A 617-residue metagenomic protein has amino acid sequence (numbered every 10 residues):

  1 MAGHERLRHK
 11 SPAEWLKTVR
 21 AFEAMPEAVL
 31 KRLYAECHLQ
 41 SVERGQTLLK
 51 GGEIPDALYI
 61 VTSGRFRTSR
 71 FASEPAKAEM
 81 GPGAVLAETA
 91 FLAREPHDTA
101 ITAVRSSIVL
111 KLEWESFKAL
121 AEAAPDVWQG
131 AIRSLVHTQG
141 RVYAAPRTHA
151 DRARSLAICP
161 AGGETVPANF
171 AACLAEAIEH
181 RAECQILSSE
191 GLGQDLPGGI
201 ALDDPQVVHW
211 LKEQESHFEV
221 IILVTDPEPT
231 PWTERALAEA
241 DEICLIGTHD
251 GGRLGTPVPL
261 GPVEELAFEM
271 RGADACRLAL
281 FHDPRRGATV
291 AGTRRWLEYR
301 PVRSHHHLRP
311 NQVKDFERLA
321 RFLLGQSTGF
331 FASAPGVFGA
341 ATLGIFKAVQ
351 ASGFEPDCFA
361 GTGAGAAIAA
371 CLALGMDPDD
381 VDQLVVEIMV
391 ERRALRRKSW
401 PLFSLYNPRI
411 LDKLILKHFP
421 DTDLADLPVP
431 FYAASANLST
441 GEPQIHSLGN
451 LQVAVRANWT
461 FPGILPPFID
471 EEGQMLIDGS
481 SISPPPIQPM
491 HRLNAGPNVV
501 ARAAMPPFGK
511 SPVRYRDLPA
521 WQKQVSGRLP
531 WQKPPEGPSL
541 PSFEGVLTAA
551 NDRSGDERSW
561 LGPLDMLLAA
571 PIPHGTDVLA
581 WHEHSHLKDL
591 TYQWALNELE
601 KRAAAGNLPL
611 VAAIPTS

Functional and structural regions predicted by a protein language model:
M1-A168, H180, G252: Cytosolic regulatory regions built on CNB/CRP/Popeye-like sensor folds
Q40-V42, M80, L112, L187 (+3 more regions): Hydrophobic residues at beta-strand termini and immediately following loops that shape nucleotide-binding pockets
G51-A57, A161-P167, A334-F338, D357-A366 (+1 more regions): Gly/Ser-rich catalytic serine loop of serine hydrolases
A150-G199, Q214, L319, A364: Walker A/P-loop phosphate-binding motif and the immediately C-terminal alpha-helix
D204-Q206: Flexible loop/N-cap segments at domain edges
H209, E215-E219, E228-F359, A370-S617: Patatin-like phospholipase
